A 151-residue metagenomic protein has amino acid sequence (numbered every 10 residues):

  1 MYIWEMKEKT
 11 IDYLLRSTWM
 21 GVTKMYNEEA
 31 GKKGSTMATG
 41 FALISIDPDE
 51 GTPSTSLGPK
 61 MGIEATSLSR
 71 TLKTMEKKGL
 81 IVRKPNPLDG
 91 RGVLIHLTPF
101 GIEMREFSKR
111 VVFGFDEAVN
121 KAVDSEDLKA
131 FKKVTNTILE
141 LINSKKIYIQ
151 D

Functional and structural regions predicted by a protein language model:
M1-K33: N-terminal leader segment of winged-helix/HTH proteins
M1-W4, S125-D151: C-terminal regulatory/oligomerization modules of transcriptional regulators
Y2-E5, P59-L80, A130: Long, contiguous secondary-structure blocks with strong helical propensity
K7, I11, A38-T39, F100 (+1 more regions): N-terminal positioning helix adjacent to the helix-turn-helix/winged-helix DNA-binding module
L15, L43-I46, T135: Hydrophobic structural patches
M20, K24-S67, K78: N-terminal helix-turn-helix DNA-binding core of bacterial DNA-binding proteins
T23, K73-N136: Charged, amphipathic alpha-helical coiled-coil/dimerization segments
N27, G31-S35, E117-V123, Q150: Short helix-loop hinge/linker segments at domain boundaries
